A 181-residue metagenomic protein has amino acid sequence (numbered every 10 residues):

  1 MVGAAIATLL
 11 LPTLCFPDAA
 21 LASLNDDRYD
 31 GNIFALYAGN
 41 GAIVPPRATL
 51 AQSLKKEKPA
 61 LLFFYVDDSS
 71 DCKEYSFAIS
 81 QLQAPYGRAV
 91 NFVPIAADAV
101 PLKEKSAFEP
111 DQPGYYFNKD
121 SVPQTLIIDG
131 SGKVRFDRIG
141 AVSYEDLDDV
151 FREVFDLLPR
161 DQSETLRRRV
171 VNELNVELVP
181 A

Functional and structural regions predicted by a protein language model:
M1-V2: N-terminal export leaders
L9-A19: C-terminal segment of classical bacterial N-terminal signal peptides
D18-T49: N-terminal "domain-start" segment that seeds a small globular fold
I43, E57, D68-Y75, N118-S121 (+2 more regions): Solvent-exposed, acidic/flexible segments
A48, D71-Y86: Typically the conserved alpha-helix immediately C-terminal to a functionally engaged Cys/Sec in thioredoxin-like
A51-D68: Short active-site neighborhood of thiol/selenol oxidoreductases, capturing the structured segment around
S80, N91-V134, Y144, F151-F155: Thioredoxin-like thiol-disulfide oxidoreductase module
D137-A181: Thiol-/selenol-based redox modules, centered on thioredoxin-like and closely related oxidoreductase domains
